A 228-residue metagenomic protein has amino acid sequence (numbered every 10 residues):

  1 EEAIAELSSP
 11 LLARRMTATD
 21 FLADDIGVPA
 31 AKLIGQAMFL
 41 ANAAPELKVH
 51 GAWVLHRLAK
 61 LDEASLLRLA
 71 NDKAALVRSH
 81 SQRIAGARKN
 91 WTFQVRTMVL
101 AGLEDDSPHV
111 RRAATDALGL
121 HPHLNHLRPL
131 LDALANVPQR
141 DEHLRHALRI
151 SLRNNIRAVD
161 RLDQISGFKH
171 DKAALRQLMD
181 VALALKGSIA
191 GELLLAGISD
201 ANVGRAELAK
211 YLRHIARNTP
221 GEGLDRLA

Functional and structural regions predicted by a protein language model:
E1-A228: Long, ordered, helix-rich scaffold segments
